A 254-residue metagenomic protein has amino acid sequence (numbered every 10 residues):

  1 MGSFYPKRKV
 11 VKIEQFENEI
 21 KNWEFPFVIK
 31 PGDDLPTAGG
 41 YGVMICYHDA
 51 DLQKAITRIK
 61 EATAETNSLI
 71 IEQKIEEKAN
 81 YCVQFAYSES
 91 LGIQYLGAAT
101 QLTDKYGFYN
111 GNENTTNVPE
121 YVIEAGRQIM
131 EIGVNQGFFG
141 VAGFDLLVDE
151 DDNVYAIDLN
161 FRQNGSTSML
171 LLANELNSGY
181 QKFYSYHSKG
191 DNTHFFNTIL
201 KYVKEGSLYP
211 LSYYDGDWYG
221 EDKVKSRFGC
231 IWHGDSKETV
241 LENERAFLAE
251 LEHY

Functional and structural regions predicted by a protein language model:
M1-M44, S68: A conserved helix-loop-beta module that forms one wall/lid of the active-site cleft in ATP-utilizing catalytic domains
F27-I56, N80-C82, L102-T116: Glycine-rich phosphate-binding loop of ATP-grasp-fold ATP-dependent ligases
V28, A156-L159: Short hydrophobic beta-strand that contains or immediately precedes a catalytic carboxylate
D33, V148, F161: Short, glycine/acidic-enriched loop or turn micro-motifs at the edges of active sites
D49-T103, L147-Y155: Phosphate-binding site of ATP-dependent enzymes
Q73-K78, V83-Q136, N160-H187: ATP-dependent carboxylate/phosphate-activation module, predominantly the ATP-grasp catalytic core and closely related
G107-D151, N192-Y209: A long amphipathic alpha-helix within ATP-dependent nucleotide-binding catalytic cores
N177-Y254: Peripheral (often C-terminal) accessory segments that flank ATP-dependent C-N-forming ligase machineries
